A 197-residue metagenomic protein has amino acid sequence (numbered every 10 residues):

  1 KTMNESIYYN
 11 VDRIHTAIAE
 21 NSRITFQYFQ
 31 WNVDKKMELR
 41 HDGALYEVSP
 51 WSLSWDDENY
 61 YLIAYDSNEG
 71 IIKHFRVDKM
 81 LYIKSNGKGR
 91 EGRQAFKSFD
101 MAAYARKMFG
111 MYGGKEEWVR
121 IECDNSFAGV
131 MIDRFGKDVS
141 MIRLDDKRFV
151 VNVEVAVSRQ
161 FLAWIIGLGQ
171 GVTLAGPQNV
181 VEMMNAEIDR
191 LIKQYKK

Functional and structural regions predicted by a protein language model:
K1-K35: Bulky hydrophobic/aromatic content
V33-V48: An N-terminal domain-cap segment
A44-Y46, I71-F75, V119: Short beta-strand segments
P50-S52, S140: Short, surface-exposed charged micro-motifs
N59-I63: Short aromatic-glycine-enriched beta-strand elements
E69-A102: Flexible linker/loop signature enriched in Pro/Ser/Thr and Pro/Gly
M101-K197: Polybasic (Lys/Arg-rich)
